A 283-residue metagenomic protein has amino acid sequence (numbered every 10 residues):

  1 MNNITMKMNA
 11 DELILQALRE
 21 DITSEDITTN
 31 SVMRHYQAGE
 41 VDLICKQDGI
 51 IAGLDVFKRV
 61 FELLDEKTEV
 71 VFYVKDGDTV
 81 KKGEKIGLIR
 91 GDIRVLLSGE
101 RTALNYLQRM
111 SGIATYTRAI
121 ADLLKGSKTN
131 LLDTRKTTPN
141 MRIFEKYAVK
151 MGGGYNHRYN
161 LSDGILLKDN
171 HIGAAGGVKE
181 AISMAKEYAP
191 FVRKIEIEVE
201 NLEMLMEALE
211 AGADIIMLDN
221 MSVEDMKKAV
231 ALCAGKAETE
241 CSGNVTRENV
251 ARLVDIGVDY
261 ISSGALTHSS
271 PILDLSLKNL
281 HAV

Functional and structural regions predicted by a protein language model:
N2-A211, I215, K227-L232, E238-C241 (+2 more regions): Acidic/glycine-rich phosphate/pyrophosphate-binding loops and surrounding catalytic core that coordinate Mg2+
N220, G243, G264-A265: Short secondary-structure boundary segments
A265-V283: Short, charged, intrinsically disordered terminal tails
